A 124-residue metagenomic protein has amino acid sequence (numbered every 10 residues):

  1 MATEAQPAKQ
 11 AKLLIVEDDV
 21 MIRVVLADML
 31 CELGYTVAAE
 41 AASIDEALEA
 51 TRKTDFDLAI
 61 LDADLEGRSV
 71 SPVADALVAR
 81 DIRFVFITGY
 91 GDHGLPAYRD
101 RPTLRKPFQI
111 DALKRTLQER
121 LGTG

Functional and structural regions predicted by a protein language model:
M1-K12, Q109-G124: Non-catalytic signal-transmission and effector/linker regions of two-component phosphorelay proteins
E17: Conserved acidic carboxylate
V20-A39: Two-component/phosphorelay signaling modules centered on CheY-like receiver
E40-L58: Acidic, metal-coordinating helix/loop segments flanking the phosphotransfer/catalytic sites of two-component signaling
D62: Active-site residues of response regulator receiver
R68-I82: Short amphipathic alpha-helix used as the core "switch/output" element in two-component signaling
I87-T88: Hydrophobic/aromatic residues positioned on beta-strands within the core alpha/beta folds
K106: A Lys-centered signature of the CheY-like receiver
